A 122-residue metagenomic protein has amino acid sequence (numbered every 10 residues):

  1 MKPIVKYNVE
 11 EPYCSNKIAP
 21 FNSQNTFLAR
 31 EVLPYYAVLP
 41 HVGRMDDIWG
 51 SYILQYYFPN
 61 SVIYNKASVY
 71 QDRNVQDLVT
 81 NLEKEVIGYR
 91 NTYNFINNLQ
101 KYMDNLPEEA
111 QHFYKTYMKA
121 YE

Functional and structural regions predicted by a protein language model:
K2-E122: C-terminal catalytic/acceptor-binding lobe
